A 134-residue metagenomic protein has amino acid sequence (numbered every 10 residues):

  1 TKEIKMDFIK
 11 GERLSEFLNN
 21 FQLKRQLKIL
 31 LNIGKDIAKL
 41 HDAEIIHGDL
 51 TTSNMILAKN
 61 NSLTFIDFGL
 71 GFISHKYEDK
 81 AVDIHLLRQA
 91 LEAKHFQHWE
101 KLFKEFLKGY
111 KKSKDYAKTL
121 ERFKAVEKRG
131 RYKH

Functional and structural regions predicted by a protein language model:
T1-L30: Conserved structural core of kinase catalytic domains
K28, T51, H85: Active-site phosphate/pyrophosphate-handling residues
I33, I37-L40: Conserved hydrophobic alpha-helix
D42-T52: Catalytic-loop of the protein kinase fold
N54-L57: Hydrophobic residue at the +6 position relative to the catalytic HRD Asp in the kinase catalytic loop
K59-L63: Active-site beta-strand-loop-beta-strand hairpin of nuclease catalytic cores that positions key catalytic residues
T64-H134: C-lobe/activation-segment region of protein kinase-like
